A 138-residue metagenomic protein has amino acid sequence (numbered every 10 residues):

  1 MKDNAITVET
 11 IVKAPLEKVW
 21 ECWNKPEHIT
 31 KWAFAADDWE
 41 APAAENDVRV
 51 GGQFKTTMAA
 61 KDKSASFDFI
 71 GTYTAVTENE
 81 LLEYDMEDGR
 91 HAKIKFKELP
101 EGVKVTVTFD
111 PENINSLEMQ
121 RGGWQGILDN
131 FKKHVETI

Functional and structural regions predicted by a protein language model:
M1-D38: Hydrophobic ligand-binding cavity/cleft-lining segments
T7, S66-I70, G89-K93: Short, surface-exposed coil-to-beta transition loops
T7-K13, D47, T57, T72 (+1 more regions): Generic structural detector for well-ordered beta-strands
L16-E17, V48-V50, T74-N79, K95-K104: A short, structured loop/turn motif at beta-sheet edges
V19, I29, F54-T56, Y73 (+3 more regions): Hydrophobic pocket/interface hotspot
E40-E83: Glycine-rich portal/gate segments that line the openings of hydrophobic small-molecule binding cavities
L81-G126, F131: Beta-strand/loop substructures that line and gate deep hydrophobic ligand-binding cavities in soluble
H134-I138: Short, highly charged C-terminal tails/helix-capping segments
